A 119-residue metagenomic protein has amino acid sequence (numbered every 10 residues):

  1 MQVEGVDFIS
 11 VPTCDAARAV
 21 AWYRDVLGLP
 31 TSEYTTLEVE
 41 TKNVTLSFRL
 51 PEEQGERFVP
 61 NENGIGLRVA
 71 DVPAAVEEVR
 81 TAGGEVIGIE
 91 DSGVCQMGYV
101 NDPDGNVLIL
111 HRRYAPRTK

Functional and structural regions predicted by a protein language model:
M1-E4, P60, G84, P103: Structured loop/turn residues at beta-strand edges in well-structured enzyme cores
M1-R18, T45, N63-I65, Y114-K119: N-terminal beta-strand motif that seeds the catalytic metal site of vicinal oxygen chelate
E4, Y34, G93-C95: Loop/turn position at the start of each blade in beta-propeller repeats
D15-A16, I65-V107, A115-R117: Vicinal oxygen chelate
D15-P30: Amphipathic alpha-helical segments
L27-Y34, E85-I89: Short secondary-structure junctions
L29-E62, V107-R113: Conserved short beta-strand elements that form part of the metal-binding/catalytic scaffold of enzyme active sites
